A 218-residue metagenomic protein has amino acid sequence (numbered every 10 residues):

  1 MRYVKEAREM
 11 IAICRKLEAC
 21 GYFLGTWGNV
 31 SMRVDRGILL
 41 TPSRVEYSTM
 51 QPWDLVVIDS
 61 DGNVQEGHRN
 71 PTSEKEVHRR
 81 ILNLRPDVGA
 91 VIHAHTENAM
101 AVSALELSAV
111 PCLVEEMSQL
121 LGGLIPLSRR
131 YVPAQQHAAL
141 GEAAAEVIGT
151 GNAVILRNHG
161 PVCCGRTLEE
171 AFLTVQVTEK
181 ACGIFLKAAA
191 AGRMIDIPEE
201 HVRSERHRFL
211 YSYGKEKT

Functional and structural regions predicted by a protein language model:
M1-T218: Glycine-rich flexible loops
